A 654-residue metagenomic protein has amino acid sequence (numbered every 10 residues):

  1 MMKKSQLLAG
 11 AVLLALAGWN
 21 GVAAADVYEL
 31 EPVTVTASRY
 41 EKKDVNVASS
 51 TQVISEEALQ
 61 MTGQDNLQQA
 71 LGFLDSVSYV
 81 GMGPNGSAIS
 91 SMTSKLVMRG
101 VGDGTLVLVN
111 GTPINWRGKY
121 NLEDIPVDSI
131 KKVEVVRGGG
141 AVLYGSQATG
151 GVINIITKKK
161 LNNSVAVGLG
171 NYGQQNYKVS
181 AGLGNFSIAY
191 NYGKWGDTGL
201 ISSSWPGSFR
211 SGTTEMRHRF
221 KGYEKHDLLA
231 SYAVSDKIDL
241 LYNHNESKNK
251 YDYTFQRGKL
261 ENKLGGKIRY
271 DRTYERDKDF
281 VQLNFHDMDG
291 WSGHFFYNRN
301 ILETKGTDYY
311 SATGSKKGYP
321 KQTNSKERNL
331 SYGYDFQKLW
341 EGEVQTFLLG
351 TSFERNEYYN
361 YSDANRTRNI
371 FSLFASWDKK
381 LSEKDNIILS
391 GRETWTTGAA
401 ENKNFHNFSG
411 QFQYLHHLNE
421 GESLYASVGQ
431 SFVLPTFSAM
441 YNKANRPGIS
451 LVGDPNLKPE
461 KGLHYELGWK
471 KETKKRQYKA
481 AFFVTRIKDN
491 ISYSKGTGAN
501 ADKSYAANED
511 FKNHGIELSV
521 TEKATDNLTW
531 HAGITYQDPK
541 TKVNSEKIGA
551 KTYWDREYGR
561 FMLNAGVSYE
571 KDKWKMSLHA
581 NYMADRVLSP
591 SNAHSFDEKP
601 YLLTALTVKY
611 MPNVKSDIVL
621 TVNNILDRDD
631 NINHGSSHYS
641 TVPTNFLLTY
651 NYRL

Functional and structural regions predicted by a protein language model:
G10, V179-G182, H226-L228, Y232-S235 (+3 more regions): Conserved C-terminal beta-signal and adjacent last beta-strands/turns of outer-membrane beta-barrel proteins
V27, Q68, G72-T112: Extracytoplasmic beta-strand/coil segments of soluble accessory domains associated with Gram-negative outer-membrane
L67-A70, S94-V97, L108, V135 (+3 more regions): N-terminal periplasmic accessory domains that precede and gate Gram-negative outer-membrane beta-barrel machines
K95, T112-R137, I155: Short acidic/polar hinge/loop motifs at secondary-structure boundaries that mediate gating or recognition
N162, S180-Y274: Periplasmic-side early beta-strands and strand-to-turn transitions of outer-membrane beta-barrels
S187-I188, S231-K248, D271-H417, K471-E472 (+5 more regions): Face-selective signature of the C-terminal outer-membrane beta-barrel domain
I268-F280, N284-M288, E327, N402-K403 (+7 more regions): Outer-membrane beta-barrel signature, preferentially recognizing the C-terminal barrel domain of Gram-negative
L348, K380-I387, V484-R486, A506-S591 (+4 more regions): Gram-negative outer-membrane beta-barrel transporters
